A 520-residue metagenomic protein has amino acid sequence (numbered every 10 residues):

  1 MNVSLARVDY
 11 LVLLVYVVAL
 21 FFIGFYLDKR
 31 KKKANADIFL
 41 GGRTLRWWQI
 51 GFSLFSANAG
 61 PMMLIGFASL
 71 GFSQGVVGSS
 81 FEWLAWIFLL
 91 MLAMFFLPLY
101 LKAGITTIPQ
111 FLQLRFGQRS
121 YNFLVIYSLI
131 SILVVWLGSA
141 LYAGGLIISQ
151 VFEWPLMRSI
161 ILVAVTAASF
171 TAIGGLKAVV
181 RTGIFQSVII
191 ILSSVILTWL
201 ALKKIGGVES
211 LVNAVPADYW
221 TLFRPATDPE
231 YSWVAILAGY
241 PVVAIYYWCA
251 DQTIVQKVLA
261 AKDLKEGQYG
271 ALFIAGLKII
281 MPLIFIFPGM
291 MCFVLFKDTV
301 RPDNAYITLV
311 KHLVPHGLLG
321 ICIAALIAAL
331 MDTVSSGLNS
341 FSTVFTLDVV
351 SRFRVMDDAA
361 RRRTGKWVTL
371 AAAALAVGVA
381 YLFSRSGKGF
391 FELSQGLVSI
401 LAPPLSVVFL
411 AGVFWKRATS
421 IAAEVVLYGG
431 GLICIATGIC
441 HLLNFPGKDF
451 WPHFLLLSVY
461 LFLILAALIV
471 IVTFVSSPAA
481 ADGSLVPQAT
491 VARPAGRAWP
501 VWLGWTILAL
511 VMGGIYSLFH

Functional and structural regions predicted by a protein language model:
M1-H520: Membrane-embedded helix-loop-helix hairpins and adjacent transmembrane boundary segments in multi-pass transporters
